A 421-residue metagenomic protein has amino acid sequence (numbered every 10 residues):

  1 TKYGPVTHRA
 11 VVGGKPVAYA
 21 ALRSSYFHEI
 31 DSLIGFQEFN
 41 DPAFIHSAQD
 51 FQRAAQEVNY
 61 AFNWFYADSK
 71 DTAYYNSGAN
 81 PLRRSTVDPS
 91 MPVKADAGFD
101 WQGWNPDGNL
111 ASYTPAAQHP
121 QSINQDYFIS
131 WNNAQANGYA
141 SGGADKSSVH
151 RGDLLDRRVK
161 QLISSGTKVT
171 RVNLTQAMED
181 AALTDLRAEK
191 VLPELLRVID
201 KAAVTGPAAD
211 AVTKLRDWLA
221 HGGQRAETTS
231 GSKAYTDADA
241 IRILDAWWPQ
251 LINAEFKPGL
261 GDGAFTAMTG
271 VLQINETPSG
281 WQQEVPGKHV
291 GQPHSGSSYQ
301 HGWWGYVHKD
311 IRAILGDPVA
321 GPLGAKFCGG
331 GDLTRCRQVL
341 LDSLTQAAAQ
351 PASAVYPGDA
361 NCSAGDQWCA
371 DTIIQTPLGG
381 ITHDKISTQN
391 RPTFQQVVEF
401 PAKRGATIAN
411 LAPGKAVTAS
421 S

Functional and structural regions predicted by a protein language model:
T1-P193, D217-S421: C-terminal/peripheral segments of proteins
P193-V204, A209-A220: Large, well-folded core regions of big proteins
